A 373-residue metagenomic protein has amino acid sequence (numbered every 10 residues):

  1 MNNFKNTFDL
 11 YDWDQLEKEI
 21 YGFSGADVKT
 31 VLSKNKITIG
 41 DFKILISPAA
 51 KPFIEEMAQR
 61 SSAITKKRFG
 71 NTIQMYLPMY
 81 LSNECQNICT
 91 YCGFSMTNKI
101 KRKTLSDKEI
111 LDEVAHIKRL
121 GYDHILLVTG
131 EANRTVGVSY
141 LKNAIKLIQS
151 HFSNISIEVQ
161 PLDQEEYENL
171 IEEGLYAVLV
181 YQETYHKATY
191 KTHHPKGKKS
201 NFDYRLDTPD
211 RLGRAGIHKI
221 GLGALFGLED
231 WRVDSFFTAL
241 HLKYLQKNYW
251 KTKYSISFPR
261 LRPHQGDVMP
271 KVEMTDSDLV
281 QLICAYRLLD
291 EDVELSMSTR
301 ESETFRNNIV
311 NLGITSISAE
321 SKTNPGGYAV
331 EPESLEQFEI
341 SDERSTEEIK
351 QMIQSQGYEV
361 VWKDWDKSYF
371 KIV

Functional and structural regions predicted by a protein language model:
M1-A50, K118, K247-V373: Auxiliary Fe-S-binding modules of radical SAM enzymes
I46, L77-M79, L126-V138, P263 (+1 more regions): Glycine-rich, proline-tolerant flexible connector loops at the mouths of alpha/beta enzymes
F53-Q74: Short, charged low-complexity linear segments at domain edges
S61, C89, V180, L212 (+3 more regions): Conserved, mostly hydrophobic/aromatic
G70, Q74-E109: Canonical Radical SAM [4Fe-4S] cluster-binding loop centered on the CxxxCxxC motif and its immediate flanking residues
L77, V114, L141-I145, Y167 (+5 more regions): Generic structural signal for well-ordered alpha-helices, preferentially at hydrophobic/aromatic core positions
M96-I110, I117-L212, H218-L222, F226-L228 (+1 more regions): Core AdoMet radical
D163-E172, E229-H241, S302-L312: Catalytic cores of alpha/beta
